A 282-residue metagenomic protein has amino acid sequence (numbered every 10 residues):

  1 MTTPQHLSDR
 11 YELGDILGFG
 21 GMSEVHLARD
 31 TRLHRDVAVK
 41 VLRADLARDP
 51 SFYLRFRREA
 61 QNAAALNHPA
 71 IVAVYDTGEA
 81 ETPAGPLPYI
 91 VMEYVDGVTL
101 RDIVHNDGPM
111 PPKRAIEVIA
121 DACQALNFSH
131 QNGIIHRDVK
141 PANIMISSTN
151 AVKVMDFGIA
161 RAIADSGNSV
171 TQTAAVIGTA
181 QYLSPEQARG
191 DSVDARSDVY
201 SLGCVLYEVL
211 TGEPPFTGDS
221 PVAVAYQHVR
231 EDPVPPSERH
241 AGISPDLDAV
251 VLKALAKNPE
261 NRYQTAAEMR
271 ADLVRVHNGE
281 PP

Functional and structural regions predicted by a protein language model:
M1-P282: Eukaryotic protein kinase
